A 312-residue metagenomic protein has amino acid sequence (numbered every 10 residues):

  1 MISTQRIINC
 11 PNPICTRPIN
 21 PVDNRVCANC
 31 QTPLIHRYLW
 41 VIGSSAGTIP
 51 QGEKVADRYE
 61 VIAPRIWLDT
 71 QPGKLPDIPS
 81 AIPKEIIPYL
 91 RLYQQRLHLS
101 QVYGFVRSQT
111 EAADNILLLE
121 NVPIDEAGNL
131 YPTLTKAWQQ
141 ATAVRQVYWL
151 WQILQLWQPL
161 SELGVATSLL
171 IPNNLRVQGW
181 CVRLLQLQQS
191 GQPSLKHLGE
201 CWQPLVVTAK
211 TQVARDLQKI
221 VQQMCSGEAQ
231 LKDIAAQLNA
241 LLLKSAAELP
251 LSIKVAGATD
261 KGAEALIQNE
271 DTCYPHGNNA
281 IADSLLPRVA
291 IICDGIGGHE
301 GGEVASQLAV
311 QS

Functional and structural regions predicted by a protein language model:
Q5, V22: Flanking scaffold residues of small Cys/His-coordinated metal-binding clusters
I8, Y38-L68, L97-S100, R183: N-proximal, low-complexity, solvent-exposed accessory regions that precede a main structured/catalytic
C10-P13, C27-C30: Short cysteine-rich clusters marking metal-coordination/redox-active sites
I14-N20, L34: Cys/His-rich microdomains that often coordinate metals
C30-L39: Short Cys/His-rich micro-motifs in 6-15 aa windows
A46-R58, V122, A127-Y131, K136-Q155 (+1 more regions): C-lobe/activation-segment region of protein kinase-like
V61-V147: Conserved structural core of kinase catalytic domains
A240-S312: N-terminal entry segment of metal-dependent catalytic domains or homologous docking segments
